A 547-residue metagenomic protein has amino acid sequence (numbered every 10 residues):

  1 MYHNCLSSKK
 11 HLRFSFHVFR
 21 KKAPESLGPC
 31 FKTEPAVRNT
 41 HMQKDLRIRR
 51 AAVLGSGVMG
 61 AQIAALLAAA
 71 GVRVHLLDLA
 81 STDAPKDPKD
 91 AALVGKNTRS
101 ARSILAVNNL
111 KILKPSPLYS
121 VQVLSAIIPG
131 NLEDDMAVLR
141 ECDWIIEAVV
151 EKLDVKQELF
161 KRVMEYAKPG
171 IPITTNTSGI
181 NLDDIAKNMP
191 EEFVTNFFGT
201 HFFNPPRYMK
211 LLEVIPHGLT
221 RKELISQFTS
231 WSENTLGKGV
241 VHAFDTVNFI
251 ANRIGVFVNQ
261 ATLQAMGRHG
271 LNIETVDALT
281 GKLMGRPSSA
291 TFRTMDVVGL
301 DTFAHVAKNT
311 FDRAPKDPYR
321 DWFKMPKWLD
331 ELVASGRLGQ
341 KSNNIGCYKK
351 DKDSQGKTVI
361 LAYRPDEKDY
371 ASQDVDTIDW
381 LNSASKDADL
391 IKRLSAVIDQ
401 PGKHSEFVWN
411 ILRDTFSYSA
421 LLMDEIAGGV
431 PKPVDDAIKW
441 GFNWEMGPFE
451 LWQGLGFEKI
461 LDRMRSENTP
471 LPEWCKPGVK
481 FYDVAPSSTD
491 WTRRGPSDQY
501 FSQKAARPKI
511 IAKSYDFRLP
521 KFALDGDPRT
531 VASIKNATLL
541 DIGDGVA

Functional and structural regions predicted by a protein language model:
S8-K10, T33: General secretory precursor processing signal
V18, A23-E25, E34-V37: Acidic, Ala/Val/Gly-enriched low-complexity intrinsically disordered segments
M42-A547: N-terminal glycine-rich phosphate-binding loop for ADP-containing cofactors
